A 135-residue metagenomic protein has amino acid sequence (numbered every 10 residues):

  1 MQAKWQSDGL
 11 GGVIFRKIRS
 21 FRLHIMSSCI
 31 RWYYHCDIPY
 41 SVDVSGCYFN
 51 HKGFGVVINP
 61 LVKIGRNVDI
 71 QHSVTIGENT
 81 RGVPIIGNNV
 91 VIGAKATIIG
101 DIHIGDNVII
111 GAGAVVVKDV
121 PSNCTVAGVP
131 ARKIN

Functional and structural regions predicted by a protein language model:
M1-C36, A131: Terminal amphipathic alpha-helical/low-complexity segments used for targeting or macromolecular assembly
S7-L23, V44-G55, R66-N67: Glycine-rich, small/polar surface segments that engage phosphate groups of diverse ligands
W32-C36, V57, G77: Short, composition-biased local secondary-structure segments
Y40, S45-G46, H51-K52, N59-P60 (+12 more regions): Left-handed beta-helix
